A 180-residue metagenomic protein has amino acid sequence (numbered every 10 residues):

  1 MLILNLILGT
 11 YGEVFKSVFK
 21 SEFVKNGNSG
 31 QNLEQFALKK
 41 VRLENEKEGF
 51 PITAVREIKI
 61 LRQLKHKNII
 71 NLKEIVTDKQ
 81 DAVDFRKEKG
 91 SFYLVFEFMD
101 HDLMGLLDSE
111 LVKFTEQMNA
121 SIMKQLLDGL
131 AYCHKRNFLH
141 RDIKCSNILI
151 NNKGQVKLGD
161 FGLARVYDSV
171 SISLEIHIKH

Functional and structural regions predicted by a protein language model:
M1-H180: Eukaryotic serine/threonine protein kinase catalytic domain
